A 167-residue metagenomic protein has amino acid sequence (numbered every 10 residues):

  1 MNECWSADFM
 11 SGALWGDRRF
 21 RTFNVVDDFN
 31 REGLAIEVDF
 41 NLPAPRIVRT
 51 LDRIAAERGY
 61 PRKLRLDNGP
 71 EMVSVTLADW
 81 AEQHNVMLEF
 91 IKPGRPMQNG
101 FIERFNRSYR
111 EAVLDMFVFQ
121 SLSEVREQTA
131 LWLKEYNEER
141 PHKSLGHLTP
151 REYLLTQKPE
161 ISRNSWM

Functional and structural regions predicted by a protein language model:
M1-V26, E32, P45-T50, E57-R62 (+1 more regions): Mobile-element integrase/transposase regions, centering on the N-terminal DNA-binding/Zn-coordinating module
D8, D27, D67, N99 (+2 more regions): Acidic active-site catalytic centers that drive phospho-/nucleotidyl reactions and related ester hydrolyses
F29, R53, D79, Q83 (+1 more regions): Surface-exposed charge patches
L51, R58-S74, L148-R151: Acidic/histidine-rich, metal-coordinating catalytic segments
L64-N68, Q83-F101, F117-L122: RNase H-like polynucleotidyl transferase catalytic core
E82-V86, S108-M167: C-terminal domain-tail junction helix/linker
